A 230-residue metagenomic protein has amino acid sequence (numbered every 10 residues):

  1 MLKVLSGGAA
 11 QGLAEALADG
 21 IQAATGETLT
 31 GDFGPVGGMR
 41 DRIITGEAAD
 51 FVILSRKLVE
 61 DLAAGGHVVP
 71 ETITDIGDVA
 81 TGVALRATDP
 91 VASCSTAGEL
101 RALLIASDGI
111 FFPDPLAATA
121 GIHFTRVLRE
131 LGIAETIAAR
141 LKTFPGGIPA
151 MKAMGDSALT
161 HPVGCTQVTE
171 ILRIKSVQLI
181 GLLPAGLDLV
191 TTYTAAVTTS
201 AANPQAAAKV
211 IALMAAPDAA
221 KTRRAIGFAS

Functional and structural regions predicted by a protein language model:
M1-D32, G37, D41, T45-E47 (+5 more regions): Exported/periplasmic ABC-transporter solute-binding proteins
D50-F51: Phosphopantetheine-dependent thiolation modules in NRPS/PKS and related acyl-activating systems
